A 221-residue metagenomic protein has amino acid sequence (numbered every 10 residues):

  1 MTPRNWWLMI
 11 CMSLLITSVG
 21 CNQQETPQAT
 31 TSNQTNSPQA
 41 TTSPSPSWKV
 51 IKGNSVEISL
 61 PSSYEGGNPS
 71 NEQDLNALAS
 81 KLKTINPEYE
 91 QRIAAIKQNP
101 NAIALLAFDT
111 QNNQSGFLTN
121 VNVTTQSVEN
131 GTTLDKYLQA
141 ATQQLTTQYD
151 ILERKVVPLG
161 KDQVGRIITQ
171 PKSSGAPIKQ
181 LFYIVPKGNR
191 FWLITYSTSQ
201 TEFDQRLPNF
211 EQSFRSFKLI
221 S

Functional and structural regions predicted by a protein language model:
T2-A104, A176-P177, S197-S221: N-terminal targeting sequences that direct proteins away from the cytosol to non-cytosolic compartments
S70-L193, T198: Conserved polar/disulfide-associated segments of primarily extracytoplasmic proteins
